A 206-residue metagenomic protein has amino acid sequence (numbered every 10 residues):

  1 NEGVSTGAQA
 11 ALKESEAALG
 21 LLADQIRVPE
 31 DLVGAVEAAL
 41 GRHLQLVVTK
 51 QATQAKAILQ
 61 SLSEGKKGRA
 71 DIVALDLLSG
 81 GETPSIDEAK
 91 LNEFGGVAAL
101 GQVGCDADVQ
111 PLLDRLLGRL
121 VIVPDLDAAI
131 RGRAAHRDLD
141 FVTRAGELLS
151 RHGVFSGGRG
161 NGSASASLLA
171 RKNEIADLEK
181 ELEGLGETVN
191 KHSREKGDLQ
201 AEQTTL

Functional and structural regions predicted by a protein language model:
N1-K191: Hinge-like oligomerization/junction regions that interrupt long coiled-coil arms in large cytoskeletal
N190-L206: Extended alpha-helical coiled-coil "stalk/arm" regions that act as elongated linkers or oligomerization scaffolds
